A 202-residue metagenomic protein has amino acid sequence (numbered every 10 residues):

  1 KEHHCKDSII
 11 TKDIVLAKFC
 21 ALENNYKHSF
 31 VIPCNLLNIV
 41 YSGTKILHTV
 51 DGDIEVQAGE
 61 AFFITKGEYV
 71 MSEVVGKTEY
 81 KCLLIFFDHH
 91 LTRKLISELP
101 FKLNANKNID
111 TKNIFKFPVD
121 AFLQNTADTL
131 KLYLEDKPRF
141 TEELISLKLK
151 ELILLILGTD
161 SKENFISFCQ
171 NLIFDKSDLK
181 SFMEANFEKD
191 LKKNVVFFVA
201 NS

Functional and structural regions predicted by a protein language model:
K1-K12, Y26, D136: A short, N-terminal "cap"/entry segment at the start of jelly-roll beta-barrel domains of the cupin/DSBH fold
I10-N106: N-terminal regulatory/effector-sensing and dimerization cores that precede helix-turn-helix DNA-binding domains
Y26, P100-A127: Aromatic/histidine-rich interaction motifs
L36-I39, F122-T129, K148, L155: Amphipathic, well-ordered alpha-helical segments in soluble domains
V70, L130-L132: A short small-residue
L95, T126-L130, L179: A ubiquitous structural signal for well-ordered alpha-helices
I109-A121, L134-L147, I153-V195, V199: Short, Lys/Arg-enriched, Trp-marked, Pro/Gly-tolerant hinge/linker segments that flank
S202: Recognition helix of helix-turn-helix DNA-binding domains
